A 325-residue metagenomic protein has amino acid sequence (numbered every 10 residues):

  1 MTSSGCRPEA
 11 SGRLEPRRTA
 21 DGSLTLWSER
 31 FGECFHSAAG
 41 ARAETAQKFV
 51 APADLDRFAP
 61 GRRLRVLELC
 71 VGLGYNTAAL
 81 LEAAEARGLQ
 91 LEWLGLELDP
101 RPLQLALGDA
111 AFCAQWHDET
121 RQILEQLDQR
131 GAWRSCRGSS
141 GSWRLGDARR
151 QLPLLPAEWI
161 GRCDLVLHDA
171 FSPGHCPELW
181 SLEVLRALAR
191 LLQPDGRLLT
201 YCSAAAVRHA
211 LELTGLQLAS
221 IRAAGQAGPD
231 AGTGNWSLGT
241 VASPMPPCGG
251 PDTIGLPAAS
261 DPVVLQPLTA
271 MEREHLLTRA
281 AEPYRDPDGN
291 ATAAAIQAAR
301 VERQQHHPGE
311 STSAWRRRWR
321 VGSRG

Functional and structural regions predicted by a protein language model:
M1-L67, L81-Q115, S139: Rossmann-like AdoMet
G12-R17, C136, L154, T240-G325: SAM/dcSAM-binding transferase cores
L73-A78: Glycine-rich SAM-binding Motif I of class I
L105-E158: S-adenosyl-L-methionine
G141, G161-A170: Short SAM/SAH-binding signature in class I
L165-L167, P194-C202: Conserved beta-strand signature within the Rossmann-like core of class I S-adenosyl-L-methionine
E178-D195: A short glycine-rich, Lys/Arg-flanked "PGG" loop and its adjoining helix->strand segment in the class I
R208-L238: Conserved Class I S-adenosyl-L-methionine
